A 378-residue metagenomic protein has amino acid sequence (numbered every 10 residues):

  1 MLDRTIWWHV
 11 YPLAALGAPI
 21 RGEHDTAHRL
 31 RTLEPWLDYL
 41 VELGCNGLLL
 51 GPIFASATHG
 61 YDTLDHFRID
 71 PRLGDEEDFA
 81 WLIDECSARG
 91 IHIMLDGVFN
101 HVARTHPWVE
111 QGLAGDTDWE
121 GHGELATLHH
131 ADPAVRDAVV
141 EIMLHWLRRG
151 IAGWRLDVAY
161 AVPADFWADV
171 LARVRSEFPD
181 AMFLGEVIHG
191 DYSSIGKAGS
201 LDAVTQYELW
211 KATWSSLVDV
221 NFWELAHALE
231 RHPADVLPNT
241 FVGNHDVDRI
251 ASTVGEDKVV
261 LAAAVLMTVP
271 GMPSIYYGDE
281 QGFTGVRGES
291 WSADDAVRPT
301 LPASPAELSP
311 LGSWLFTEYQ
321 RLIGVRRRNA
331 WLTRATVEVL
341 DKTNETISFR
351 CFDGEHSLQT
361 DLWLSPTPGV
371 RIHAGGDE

Functional and structural regions predicted by a protein language model:
M1-L95, N100-V102, P107, D137 (+3 more regions): N-terminal structural segment of carbohydrate-active enzymes
L2-R4, I20-D25, W223, D235-N244 (+1 more regions): Loop/helix patches that line or flank the sugar-binding groove of alpha-linked glycan CAZymes
I6-H9, L48-L50, I93-L95, W154 (+4 more regions): Hydrophobic faces of well-ordered beta-strands that scaffold small-molecule active sites in alpha/beta enzyme cores
Y11-L30, D62-E76, H122-D137, I151-A161 (+3 more regions): The substrate-binding groove and active-site-proximal loops of carbohydrate-active enzymes, especially glycoside
D25-L40, A131-R148, A226, E256-V265: Short, acidic/polar
T26, H59-P71, F99-E120, S193-E208 (+1 more regions): Aromatic- and acidic-residue-enriched segments that line the glycan-binding/catalytic groove of carbohydrate-active
E85, T105-A126, A212-A228: Core domains of carbohydrate- and sulfate-ester-processing enzymes
S87-R89, E141-L144, A152, D157-P238 (+1 more regions): Active-site-proximal helices and loops of the catalytic beta/alpha 8
